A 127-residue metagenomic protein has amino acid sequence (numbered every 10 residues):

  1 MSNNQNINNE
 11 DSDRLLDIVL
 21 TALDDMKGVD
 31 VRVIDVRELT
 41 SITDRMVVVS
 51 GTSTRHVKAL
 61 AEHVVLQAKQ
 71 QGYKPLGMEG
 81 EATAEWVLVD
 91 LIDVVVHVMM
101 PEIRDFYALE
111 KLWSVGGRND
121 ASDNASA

Functional and structural regions predicted by a protein language model:
M1-E38, T52-A59, Q71, G80 (+1 more regions): Long, contiguous binding/interaction regions
V33-I42, L76-D93: Glycine/charge-rich, flexible interdomain linkers and switch-proximal surface loops that mediate coupling
R55-L76, L88: Compact, glycine-rich, soluble single-domain proteins
